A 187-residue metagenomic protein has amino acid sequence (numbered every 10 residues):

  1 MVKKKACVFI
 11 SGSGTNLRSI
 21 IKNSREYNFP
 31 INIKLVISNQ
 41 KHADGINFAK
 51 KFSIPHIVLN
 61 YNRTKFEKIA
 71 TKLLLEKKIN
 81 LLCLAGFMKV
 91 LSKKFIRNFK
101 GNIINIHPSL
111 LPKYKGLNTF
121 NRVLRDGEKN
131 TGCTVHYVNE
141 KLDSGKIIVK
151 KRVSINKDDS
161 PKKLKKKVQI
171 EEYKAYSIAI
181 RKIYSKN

Functional and structural regions predicted by a protein language model:
M1-N187: One-carbon transfer enzymes
